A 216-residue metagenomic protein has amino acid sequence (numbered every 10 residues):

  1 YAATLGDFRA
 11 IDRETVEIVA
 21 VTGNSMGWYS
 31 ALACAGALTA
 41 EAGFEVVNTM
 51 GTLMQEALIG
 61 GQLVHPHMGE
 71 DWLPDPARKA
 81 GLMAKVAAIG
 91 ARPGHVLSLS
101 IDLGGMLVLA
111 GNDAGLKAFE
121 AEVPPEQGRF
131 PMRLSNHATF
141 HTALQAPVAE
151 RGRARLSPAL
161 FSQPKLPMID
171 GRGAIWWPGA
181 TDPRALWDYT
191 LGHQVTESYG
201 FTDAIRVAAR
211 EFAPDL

Functional and structural regions predicted by a protein language model:
Y1-I18, L160-L216: Acyltransferase/transacylase module recognition
A3-G6, A10, A33, T49 (+4 more regions): Alpha-helical scaffold segments in soluble metabolic enzymes
T4, G27, L109: Conserved S/T- and glycine-rich ATP-binding loop of Class I adenylate-forming
V19-G27, A31, A35: Gly/Ala-rich beta-loop-alpha elbow adjacent to hydrolase catalytic centers
L32, G105, T190: Generic anion/oxyanion-binding catalytic loop in active/binding sites
A35-R184: Alpha/beta catalytic cores of group-transfer enzymes, especially the acyltransferase/condensing modules of polyketide
